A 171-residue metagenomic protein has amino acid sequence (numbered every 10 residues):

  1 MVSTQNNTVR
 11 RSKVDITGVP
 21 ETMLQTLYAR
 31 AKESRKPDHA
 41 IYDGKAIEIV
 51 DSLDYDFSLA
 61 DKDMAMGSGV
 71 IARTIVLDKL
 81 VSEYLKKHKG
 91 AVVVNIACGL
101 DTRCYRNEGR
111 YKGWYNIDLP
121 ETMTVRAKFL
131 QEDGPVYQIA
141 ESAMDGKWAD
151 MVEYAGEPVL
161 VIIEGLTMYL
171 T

Functional and structural regions predicted by a protein language model:
M1-V94, C98-E141, V152-A155: Rossmann-like AdoMet
Q138, G146-A149, Y169-T171: A short, conserved alpha-helix within the catalytic core of class I
A149-V161: A short acidic, Gly/Pro-enriched loop at the edge of an enzyme's catalytic core that lines a small-molecule cofactor
P158-T171: A short SAM/SAH-binding and catalytic strip from SAM-dependent methyltransferases
